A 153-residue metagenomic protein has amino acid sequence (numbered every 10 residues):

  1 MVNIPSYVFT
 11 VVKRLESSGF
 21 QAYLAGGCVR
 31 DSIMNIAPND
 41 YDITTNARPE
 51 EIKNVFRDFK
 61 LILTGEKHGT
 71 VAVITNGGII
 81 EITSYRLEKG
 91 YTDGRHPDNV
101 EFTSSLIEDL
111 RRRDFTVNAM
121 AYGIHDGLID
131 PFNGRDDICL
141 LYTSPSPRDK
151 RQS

Functional and structural regions predicted by a protein language model:
M1-R151: Catalytic cores of the polymerase beta-like nucleotidyltransferase superfamily and closely associated nucleotide
